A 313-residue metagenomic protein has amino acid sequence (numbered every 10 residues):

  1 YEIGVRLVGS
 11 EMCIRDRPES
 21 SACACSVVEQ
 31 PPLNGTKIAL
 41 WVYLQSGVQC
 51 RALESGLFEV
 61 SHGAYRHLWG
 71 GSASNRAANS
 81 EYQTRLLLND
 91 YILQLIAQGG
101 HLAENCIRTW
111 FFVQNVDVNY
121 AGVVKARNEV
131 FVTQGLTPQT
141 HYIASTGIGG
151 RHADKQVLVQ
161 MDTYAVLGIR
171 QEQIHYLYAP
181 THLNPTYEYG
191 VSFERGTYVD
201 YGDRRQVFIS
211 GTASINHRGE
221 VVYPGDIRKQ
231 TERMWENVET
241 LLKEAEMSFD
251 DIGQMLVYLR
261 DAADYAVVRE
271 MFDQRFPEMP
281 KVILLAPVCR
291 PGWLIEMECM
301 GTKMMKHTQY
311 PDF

Functional and structural regions predicted by a protein language model:
Y1-I14: Single conserved hydrophobic/aromatic residue that forms the stacking wall/gate of nucleotide- or nucleobase-binding
S10, H62-A77, E81-V116, Y120-A121 (+1 more regions): The feature marks the first
P18-E29, Y120, A126-S145, R275-L285: A glycine-rich helix N-cap at a beta->alpha junction
C25-F58, S145, G149-Q171, T181 (+1 more regions): C-terminal edge-of-domain segments
V28, Y164-G196, D200-G202: Small-residue-enriched flexible segments
L44, A52-S80, G190, E194-D226: RNase H-like nuclease fold core
Y82-Q98, S192-F193, R228-A245: Short, well-ordered amphipathic alpha-helical segments that serve as non-catalytic structural scaffolds within diverse
E244-F249, Q254-F313: C-terminal functional regions that serve as terminal interaction/effector modules
